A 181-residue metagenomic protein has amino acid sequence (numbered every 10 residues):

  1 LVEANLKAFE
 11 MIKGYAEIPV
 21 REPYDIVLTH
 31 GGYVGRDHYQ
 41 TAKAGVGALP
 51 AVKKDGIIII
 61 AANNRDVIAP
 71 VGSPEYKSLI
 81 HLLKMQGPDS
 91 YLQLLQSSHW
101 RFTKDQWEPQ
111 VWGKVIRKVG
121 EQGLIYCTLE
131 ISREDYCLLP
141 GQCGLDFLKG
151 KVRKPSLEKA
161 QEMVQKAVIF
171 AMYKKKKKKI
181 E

Functional and structural regions predicted by a protein language model:
L1-G35: Membrane-embedded hairpin module used as a gating/binding unit in multi-pass transport and secretion proteins
E3-K7, E22, R36-A44, K53 (+1 more regions): Conserved active-site and cofactor/substrate-binding residues in soluble primary-metabolism enzymes
K7-E17, K43-G47, K104-K118, G150-V164: A short, acidic, amphipathic alpha-helical segment used as a generic capping/interface helix at domain edges
I26, I57, V168-A171: Residue-level preference for the first positions of well-ordered beta-strands
T29-H30, A61-N63, T128, A171-Y173: Generic beta-strand/beta-sheet core signal
G32-R36, N64-V67, K174-K179: Gly/Ser/Thr-rich loops at beta-strand to alpha-helix junctions that form or flank small-molecule/cofactor-binding
R36-Y126, R133: C-terminal catalytic subdomain
G120-E181: Extended hydrophobic packing segments that form well-structured cores
